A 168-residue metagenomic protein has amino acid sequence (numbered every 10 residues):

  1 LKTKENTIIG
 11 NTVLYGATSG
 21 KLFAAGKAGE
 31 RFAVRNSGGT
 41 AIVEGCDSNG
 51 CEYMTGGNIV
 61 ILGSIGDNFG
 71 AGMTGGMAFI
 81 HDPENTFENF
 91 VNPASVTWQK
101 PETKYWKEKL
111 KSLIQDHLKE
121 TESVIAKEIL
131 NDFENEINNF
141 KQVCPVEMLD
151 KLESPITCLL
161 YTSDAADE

Functional and structural regions predicted by a protein language model:
L1-V13, G39: Acidic/polar low-complexity surface segments
A28-E30, C46-G50, V60, S64-N68 (+1 more regions): Extracellular beta-strand scaffolds
I80-P101: Terminal amphipathic helices with adjacent charged low-complexity linkers/tails
I137: IQ-motif-like calmodulin-binding regions
F140, M148-L160: Intrinsic disorder at enzyme termini
Y161-A166: Conserved small/polar residues in nucleotide/adenosyl-binding loops
